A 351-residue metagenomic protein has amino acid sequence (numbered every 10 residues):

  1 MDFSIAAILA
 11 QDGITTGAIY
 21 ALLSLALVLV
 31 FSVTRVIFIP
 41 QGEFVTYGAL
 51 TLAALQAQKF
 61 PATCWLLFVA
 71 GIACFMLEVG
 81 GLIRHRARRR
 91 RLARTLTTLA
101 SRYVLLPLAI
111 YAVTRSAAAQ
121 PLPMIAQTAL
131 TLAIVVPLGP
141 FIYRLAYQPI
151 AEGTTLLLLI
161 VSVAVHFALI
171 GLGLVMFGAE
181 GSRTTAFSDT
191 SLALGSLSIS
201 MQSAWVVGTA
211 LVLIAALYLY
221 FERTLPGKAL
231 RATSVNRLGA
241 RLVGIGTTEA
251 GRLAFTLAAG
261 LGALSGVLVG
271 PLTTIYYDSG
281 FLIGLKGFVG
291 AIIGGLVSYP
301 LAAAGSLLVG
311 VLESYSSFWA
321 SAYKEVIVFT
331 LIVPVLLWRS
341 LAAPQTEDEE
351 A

Functional and structural regions predicted by a protein language model:
M1-S24, I37, T51, A57-L92 (+3 more regions): Membrane-interfacial amphipathic/re-entrant helices at transmembrane-helix boundaries
D2-G13, I19, S203, Y220-L225 (+2 more regions): Inter-helical junctions in multi-pass inner-membrane proteins, predominant in energy-converting antiporter-like
I5, G71-A112, L238-L242, G246-E249 (+1 more regions): Cytosolic-side transmembrane-helix boundaries in multi-pass membrane proteins
I8-G17, P61-I72, P123-Q127, L194-A216 (+3 more regions): Loop-to-helix entry region at the N-terminal start of transmembrane alpha-helices in multi-pass membrane transporters
L22-L27, P40-A57, L105-V113, L261-V269 (+3 more regions): Hydrophobic alpha-helical segments within and immediately flanking transmembrane helices of multi-pass membrane proteins
S32-P40, V79-Y103, A117-E180, R223-L225 (+2 more regions): Short loop segments and helix-boundary regions at transmembrane helix junctions of multi-pass inner-membrane proteins
P123, T131, L145, P149-R223 (+4 more regions): Transmembrane helix-bundle core of multi-pass membrane transporters and related energy-transducing complexes
S198-Y276, Y299-A304: Helix-loop-helix "hairpin" substructures at the membrane interface of multi-pass membrane proteins
